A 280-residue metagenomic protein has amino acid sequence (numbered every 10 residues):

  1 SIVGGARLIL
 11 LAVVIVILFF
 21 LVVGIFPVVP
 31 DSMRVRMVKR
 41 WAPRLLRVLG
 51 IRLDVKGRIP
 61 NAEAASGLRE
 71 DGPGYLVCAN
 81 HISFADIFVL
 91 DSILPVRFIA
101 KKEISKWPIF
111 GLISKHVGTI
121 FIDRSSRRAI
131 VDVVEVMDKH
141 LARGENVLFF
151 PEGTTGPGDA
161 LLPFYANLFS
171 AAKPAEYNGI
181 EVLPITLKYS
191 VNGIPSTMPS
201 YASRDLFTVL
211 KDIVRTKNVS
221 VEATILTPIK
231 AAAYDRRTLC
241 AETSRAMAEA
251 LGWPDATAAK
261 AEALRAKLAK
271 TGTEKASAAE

Functional and structural regions predicted by a protein language model:
S1-V55, L112-H116, T216: A transmembrane-helix-recognition feature enriched in membrane-embedded lipid enzymes and envelope glyco-/phospholipid
V23-V35, V48, S66-R127: Catalytic core of membrane glycerolipid acyltransferases/transacylases, capturing the structured, soluble-facing
I59-D71, V136-L141: Short amphipathic alpha-helix with an adjacent loop that forms part of the alpha/beta core around
G74-L76, T119, N146-F150, E181: Residue-level preference for the first positions of well-ordered beta-strands
H81-S83, G153-G156, Y189: Short glycine-rich anion-binding loops that position phosphate/pyrophosphate groups of nucleotides and phosphorylated
F110-G111, G158-T238, E242, T257-K267: A cross-family acyltransferase "interaction/gating" segment
I130, M137-V147, G153-F164: Soluble extracytoplasmic domains of inner/organellar membrane proteins
L251-E280: Cytosolic-facing loops and C-terminal tails of multi-pass membrane proteins
